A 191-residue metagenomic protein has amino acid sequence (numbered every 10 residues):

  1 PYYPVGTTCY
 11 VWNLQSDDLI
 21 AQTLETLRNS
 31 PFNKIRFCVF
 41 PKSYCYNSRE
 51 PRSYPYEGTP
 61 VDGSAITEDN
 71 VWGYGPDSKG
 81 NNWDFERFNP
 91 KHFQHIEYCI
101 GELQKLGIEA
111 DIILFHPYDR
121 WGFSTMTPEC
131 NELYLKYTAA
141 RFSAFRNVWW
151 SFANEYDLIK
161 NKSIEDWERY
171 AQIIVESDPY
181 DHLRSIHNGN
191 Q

Functional and structural regions predicted by a protein language model:
Y2-Q191: Active-site mouth of glycoside hydrolases
